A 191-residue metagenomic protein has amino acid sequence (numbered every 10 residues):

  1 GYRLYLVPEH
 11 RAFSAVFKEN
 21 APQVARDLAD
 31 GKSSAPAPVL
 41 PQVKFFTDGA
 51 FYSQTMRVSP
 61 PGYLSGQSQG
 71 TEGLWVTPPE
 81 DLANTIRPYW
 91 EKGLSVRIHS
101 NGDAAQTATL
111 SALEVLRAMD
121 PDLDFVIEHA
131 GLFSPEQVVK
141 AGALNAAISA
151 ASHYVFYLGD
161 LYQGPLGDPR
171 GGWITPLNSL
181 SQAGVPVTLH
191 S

Functional and structural regions predicted by a protein language model:
G1-S100, K140-A147, S152-H153: Metal-coordinating catalytic core of metallo-dependent amide/deamination hydrolases
Y2-K44, D124-A130, P135, L161-H190: Phosphate/diphosphate-binding loops
K18, Q106-E114, V139, L158-P165: Histidine/acidic-residue-rich catalytic or RNA/ligand-binding cores of hydrolases and nuclease-related proteins
S59-P78, M119-D120, V126, Y162-W173: Glycine-rich tight-turn/loop motif centered on a GG-T
P88-R97, A118-D124, G184-V187: Short, surface-exposed connector motifs at secondary-structure boundaries
L94-A104, A150-S152, L180-S191: Short acidic/histidine-rich active-site segments
G102-A108, L132-P135, V155-L158: Active-site environment of divalent metal-dependent phosphoester hydrolases
E114-L116, K140-S149, A183-P186: Glycine-enriched alpha-helix->loop->beta-strand junction motifs that scaffold or abut catalytic
